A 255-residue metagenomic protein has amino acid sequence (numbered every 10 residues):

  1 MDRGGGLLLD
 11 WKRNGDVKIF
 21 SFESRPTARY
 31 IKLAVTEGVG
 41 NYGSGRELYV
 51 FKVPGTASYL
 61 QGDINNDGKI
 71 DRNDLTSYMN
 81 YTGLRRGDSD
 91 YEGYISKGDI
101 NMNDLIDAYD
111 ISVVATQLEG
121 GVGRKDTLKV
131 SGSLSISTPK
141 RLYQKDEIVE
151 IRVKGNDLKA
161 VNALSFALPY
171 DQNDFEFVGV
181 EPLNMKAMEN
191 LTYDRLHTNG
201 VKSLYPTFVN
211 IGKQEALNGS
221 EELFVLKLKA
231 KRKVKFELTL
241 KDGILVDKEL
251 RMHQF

Functional and structural regions predicted by a protein language model:
M1-R3, R13-Y59: Aromatic, loop-rich ligand-recognition surfaces of beta-strand-rich domains
D2-R13, V180-L183: Solvent-exposed serine/threonine-rich low-complexity stretches and specific carbohydrate-binding patches
L8-D16, G40, V209-G219: Extracellular beta-rich ligand/substrate-recognition surface
L33, L48, I64, Y78 (+4 more regions): Residue-level detector of buried hydrophobic side-chain packing in well-ordered secondary-structure elements
L60-I64, E92, S96-I100: Calcium-binding motifs, dominated by EF-hand helix-loop-helix domains
I64-N65, I100-N101, I136-K140: Surface-exposed, proline-enriched loop/turn segments that connect beta strands in immunoglobulin-like
D67-Y91, N103-T127: Alpha-helical segments with a strong preference for the paired helices of cellulosomal dockerin domains
S112, T116-F255: Acidic, low-complexity intrinsically disordered segments
